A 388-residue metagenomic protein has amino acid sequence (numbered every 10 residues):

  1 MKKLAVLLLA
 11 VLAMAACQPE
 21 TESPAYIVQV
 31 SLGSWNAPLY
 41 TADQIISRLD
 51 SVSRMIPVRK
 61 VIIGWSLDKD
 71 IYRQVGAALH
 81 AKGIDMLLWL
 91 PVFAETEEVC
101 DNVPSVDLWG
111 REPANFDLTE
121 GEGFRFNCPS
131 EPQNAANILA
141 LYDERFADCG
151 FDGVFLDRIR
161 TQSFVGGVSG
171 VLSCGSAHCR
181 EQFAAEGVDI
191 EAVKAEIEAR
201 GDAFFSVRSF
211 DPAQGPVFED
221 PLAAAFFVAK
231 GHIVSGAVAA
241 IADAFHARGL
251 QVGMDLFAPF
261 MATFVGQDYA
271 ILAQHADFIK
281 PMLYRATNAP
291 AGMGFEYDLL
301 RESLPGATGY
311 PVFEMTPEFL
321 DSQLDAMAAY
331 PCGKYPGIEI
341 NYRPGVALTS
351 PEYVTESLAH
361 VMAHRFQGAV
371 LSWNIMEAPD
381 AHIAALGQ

Functional and structural regions predicted by a protein language model:
A13-A16: C-terminal motif of bacterial Sec signal peptides marking the signal peptidase cleavage site
E20-L49, I340-N341: Boundary/entry segment of secreted carbohydrate-active catalytic domains
N36-R54, N134-R145, M261-L272, L320 (+1 more regions): Short, acidic/polar
P38-D70, D148-G153, A276-M282, H360-V370: Catalytic domains of carbohydrate-active enzymes, especially glycoside hydrolases
R48-L108, L222-G249: Aromatic-lined substrate-binding rim segments of carbohydrate-active enzymes
G76, L87-C149, S235, A239 (+2 more regions): Active-site-adjacent "subsite" loops/lids of carbohydrate-active enzymes
T119-E314: Polysaccharide-binding and catalytic clefts of secreted carbohydrate-active enzymes
A276-G294, V312-Q388: Substrate-binding cleft of secreted/luminal carbohydrate-active enzymes
